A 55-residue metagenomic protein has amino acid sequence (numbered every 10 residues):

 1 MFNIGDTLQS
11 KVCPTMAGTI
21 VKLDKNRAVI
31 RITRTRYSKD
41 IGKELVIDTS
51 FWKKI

Functional and structural regions predicted by a protein language model:
M16-L23: Short beta-strand-centered aromatic/proline hotspots
A28-R34: SH3/SH3-like beta-barrel fold
R34-I55: Intrinsically disordered, low-complexity, charged/polar segments
